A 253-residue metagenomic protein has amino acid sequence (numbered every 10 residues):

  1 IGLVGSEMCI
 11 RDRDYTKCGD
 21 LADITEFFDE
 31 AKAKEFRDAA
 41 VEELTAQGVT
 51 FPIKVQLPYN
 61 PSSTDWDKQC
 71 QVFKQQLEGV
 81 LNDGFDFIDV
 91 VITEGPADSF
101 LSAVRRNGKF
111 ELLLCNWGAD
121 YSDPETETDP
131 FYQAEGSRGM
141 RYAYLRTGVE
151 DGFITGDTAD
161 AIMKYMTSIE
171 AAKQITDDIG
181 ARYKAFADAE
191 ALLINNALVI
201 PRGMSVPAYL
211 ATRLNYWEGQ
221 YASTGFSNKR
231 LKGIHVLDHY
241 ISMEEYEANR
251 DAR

Functional and structural regions predicted by a protein language model:
I1-G5, C9-I10: Single conserved hydrophobic/aromatic residue that forms the stacking wall/gate of nucleotide- or nucleobase-binding
S6, D67-Q71, P124-T128, R213-N215: Short, solvent-exposed loop/turn and secondary-structure capping segments
D12-A31, T45-T50, S102-R106, D129-E170 (+1 more regions): Short, solvent-exposed loop/beta-turn-alpha elements that line the ligand-binding surface or hinge of extracytoplasmic
D23-E30, F36-A119, I179, P207: Ligand/substrate-recognition segments at binding pockets and active sites
F36-P61, D160-R213: Bilobed periplasmic-binding protein-like "clamshell/Venus-flytrap" ligand-binding domains
W117-Q133: Extended, charge-rich low-complexity interaction segments
